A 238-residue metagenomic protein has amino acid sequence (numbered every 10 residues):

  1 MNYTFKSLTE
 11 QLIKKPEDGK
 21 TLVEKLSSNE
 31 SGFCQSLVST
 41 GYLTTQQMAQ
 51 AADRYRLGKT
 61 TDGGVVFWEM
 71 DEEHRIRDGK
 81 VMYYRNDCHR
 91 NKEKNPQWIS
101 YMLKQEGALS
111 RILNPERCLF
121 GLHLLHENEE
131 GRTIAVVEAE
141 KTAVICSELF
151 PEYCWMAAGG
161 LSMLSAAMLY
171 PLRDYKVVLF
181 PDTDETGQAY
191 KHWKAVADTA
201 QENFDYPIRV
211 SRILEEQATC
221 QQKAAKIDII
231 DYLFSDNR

Functional and structural regions predicted by a protein language model:
M1-R77, H126-G131: TOPRIM metal-binding catalytic domain and adjacent DNA-binding surface shared by DnaG-type primases
L8-L12, L22, L26, M48 (+4 more regions): Extended hydrophobic/Leu-rich segments
K15-G19, G64, K94, P151 (+1 more regions): Acidic, low-complexity intrinsically disordered regions
E24-K25, Q50-Y55, Y84, Y101 (+2 more regions): Aromatic side chains
L26, A135, A189: Charged, low-complexity surface patches
V38-G41, S110-L124, E215-I227: Short, exposed beta-strand "edge-strand" segments with a Pro/Gly-rich flavor and a Y/T-containing core
T60, V66-R173: Phosphate-handling DNA/RNA-contact segment within nucleic-acid enzymes
N128-R132, E140-R238: TOPRIM fold recognition
